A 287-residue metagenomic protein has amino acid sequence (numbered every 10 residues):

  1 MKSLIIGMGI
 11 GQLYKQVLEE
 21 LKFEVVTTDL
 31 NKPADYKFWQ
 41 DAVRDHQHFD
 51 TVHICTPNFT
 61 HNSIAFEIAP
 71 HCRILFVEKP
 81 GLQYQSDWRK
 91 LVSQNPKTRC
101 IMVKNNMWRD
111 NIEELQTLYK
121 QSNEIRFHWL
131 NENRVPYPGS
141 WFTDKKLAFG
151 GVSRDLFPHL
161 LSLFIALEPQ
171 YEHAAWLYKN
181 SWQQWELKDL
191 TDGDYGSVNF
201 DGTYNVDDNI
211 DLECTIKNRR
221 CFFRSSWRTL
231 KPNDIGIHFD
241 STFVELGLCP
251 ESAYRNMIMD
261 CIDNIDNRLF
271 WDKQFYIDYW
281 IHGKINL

Functional and structural regions predicted by a protein language model:
M1-A34: N-terminal Rossmann-like dinucleotide-binding module
K2, E24, I74, R99 (+1 more regions): Residues at the starts of beta-strands that form the adenosine-phosphate
I5, E19, T28, F38-D41 (+2 more regions): C-terminal helix-rich "cap/oligomerization" subdomain common to oxidoreductases
Q12, N62, F66, R109 (+2 more regions): A structural signal for well-ordered alpha-helical segments within the folded catalytic domains of diverse enzymes
Y14, A34-V92: Beta-loop-alpha module in the N-terminal Rossmann-like domain of NAD(P)-dependent dehydrogenases, especially those
F59, L82-G139: A contiguous active-site-proximal alpha/beta segment in oxidoreductase catalytic domains
F142-R220, W227-T229: Rossmann-like dinucleotide-binding domain that binds NAD(P)(H)
S197-W271: NAD(P)-dinucleotide binding in Rossmann-like oxidoreductases
